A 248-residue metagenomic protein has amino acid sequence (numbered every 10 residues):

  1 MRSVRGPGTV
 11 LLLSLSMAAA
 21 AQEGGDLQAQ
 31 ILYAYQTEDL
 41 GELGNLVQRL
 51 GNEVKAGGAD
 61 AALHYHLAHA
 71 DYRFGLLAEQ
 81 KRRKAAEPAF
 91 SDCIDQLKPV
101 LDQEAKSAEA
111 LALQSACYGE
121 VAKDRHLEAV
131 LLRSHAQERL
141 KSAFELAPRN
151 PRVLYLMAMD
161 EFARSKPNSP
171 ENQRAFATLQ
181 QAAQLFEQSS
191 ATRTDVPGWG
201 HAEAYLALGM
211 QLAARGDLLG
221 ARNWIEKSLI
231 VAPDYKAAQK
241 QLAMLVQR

Functional and structural regions predicted by a protein language model:
A19-Q80: N-terminal leader/linker segments that initiate helical-solenoid repeat arrays
A34-Q36, R73-R83, S115, E120-A129 (+2 more regions): Short coil/turn linking the two alpha-helices of tandem helical-hairpin repeats
Y35-G51, R83-D95, A129-Q137, E171-F186: Helix-turn-helix repeat elements of alpha-solenoid scaffolds
E53, V100, S142-A143, A182 (+1 more regions): Canonical positions in the second alpha-helix
